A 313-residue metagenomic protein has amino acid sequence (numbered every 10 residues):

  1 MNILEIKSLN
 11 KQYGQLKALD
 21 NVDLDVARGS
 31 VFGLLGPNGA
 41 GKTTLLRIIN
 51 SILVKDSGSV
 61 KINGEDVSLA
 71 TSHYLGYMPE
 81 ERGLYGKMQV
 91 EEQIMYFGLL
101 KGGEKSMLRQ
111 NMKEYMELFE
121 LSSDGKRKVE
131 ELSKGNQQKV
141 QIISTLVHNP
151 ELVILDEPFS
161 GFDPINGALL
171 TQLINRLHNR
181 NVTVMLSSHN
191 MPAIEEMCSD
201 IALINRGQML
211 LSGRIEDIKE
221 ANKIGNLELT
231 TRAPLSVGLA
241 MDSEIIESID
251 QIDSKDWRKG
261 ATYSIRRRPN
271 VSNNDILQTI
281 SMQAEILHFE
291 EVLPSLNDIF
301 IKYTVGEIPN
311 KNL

Functional and structural regions predicted by a protein language model:
M1-N10, G306-L313: ABC-family P-loop ATPase nucleotide-binding domain
N2-L4, K11-N205, L210-L211: ABC transporter nucleotide-binding domains
K17, R82, S243-D250, A284: Structural motif
T71, N222, T304: Short, flexible helix/strand-to-coil boundary loops that buttress conserved ligand/catalytic motifs in alpha/beta
T171-R267: ABC transporter nucleotide-binding domain
R266-L313: C-terminal coupling/interaction segments
